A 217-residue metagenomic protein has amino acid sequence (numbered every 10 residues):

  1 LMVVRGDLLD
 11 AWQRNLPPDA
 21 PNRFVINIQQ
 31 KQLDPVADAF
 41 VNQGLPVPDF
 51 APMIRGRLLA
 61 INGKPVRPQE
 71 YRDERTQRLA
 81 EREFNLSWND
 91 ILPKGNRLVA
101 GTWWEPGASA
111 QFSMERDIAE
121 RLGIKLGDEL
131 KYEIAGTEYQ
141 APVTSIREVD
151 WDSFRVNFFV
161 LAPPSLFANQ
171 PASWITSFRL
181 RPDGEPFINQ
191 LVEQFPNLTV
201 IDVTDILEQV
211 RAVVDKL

Functional and structural regions predicted by a protein language model:
L1-L217: Alpha-helical transmembrane segments of bacterial inner-membrane membrane proteins
